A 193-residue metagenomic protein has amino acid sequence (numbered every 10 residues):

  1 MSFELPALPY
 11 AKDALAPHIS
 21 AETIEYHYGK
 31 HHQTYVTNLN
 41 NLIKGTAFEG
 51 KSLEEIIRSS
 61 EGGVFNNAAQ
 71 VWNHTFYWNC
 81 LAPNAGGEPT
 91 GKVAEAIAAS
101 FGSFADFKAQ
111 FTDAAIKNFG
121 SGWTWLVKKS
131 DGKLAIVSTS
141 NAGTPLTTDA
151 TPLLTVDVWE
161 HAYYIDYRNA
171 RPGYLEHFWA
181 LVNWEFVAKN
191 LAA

Functional and structural regions predicted by a protein language model:
M1-A193: Feature for soluble, non-membrane regions of globular proteins
